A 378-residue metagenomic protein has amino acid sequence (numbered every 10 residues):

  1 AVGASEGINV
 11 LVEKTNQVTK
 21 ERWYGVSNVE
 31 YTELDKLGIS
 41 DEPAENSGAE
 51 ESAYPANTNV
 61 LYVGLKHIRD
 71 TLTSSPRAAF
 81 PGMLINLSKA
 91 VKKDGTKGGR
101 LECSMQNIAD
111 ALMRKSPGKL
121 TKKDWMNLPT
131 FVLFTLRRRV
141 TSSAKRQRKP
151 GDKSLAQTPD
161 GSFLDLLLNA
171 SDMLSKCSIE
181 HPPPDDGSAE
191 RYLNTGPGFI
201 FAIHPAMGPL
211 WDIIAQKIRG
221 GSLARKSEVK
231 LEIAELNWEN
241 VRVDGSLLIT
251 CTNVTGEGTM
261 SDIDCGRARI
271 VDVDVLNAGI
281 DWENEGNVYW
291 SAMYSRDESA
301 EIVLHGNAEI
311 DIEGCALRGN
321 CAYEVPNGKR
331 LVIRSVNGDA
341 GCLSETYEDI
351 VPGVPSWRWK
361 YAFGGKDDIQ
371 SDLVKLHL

Functional and structural regions predicted by a protein language model:
V2-L378: Left-handed beta-helix
